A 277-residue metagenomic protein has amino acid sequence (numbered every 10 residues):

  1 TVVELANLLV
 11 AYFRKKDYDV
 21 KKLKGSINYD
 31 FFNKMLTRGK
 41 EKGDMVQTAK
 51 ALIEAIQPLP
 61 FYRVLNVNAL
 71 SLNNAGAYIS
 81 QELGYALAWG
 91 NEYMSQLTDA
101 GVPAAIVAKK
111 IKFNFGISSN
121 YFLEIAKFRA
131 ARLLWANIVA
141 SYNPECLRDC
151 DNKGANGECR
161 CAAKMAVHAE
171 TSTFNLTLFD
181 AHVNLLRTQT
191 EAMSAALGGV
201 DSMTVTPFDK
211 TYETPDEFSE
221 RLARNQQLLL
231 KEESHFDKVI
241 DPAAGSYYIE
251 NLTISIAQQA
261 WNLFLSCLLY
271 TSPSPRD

Functional and structural regions predicted by a protein language model:
T1-N120, E124, E145-N156, C161 (+3 more regions): Catalytic alpha/beta active-site cores
N7, A11, Q47-K50, A88-E92 (+6 more regions): Residues on a specific face of well-ordered alpha-helices
F13-K16, M94, V139-Y142, L230-S234 (+2 more regions): A generic secondary-structure signal for well-formed alpha-helical elements
D44-A49, A260-L269: Phosphate/diphosphate-binding loops
L59, L97-A100, F174, L229 (+1 more regions): A short secondary-structure junction motif
R63-Y93, L197-I240, A244, E250-A260: Mobile "lid/hinge" segments at catalytic clefts and subdomain interfaces of large enzymes
F115, L123-D151, N156-A223: Glycine-rich anion/phosphate-binding loop at the beta-strand->alpha-helix junction
Y270-D277: Conserved small/polar residues in nucleotide/adenosyl-binding loops
